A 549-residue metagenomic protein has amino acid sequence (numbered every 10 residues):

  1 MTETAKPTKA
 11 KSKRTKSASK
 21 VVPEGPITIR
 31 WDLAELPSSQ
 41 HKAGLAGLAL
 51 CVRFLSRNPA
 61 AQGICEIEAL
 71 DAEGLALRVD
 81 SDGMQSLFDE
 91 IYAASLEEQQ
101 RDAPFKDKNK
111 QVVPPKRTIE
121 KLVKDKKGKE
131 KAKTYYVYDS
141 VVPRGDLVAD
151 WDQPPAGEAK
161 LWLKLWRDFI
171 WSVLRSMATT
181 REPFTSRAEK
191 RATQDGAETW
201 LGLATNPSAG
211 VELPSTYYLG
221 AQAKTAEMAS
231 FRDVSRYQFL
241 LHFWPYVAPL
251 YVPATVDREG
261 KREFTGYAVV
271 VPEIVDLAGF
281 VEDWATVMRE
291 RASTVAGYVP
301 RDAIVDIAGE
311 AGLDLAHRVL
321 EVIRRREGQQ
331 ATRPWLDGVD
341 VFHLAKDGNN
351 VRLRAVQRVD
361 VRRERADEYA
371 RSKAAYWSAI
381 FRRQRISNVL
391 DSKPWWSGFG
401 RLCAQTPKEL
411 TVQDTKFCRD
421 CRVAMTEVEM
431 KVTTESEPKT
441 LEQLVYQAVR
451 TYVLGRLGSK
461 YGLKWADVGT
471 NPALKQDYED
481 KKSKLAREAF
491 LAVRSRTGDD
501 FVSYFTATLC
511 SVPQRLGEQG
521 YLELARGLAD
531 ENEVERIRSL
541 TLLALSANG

Functional and structural regions predicted by a protein language model:
M1-G157, L161, R167, D314 (+1 more regions): Long, contiguous all-alpha helical interaction modules
K121-V295: Basic, glycine-/proline-tolerant helical and adjacent loop/strand elements that line or dock onto nucleic-acid
P214-V389: Domain-exit/linker segments immediately C-terminal to small folded modules
